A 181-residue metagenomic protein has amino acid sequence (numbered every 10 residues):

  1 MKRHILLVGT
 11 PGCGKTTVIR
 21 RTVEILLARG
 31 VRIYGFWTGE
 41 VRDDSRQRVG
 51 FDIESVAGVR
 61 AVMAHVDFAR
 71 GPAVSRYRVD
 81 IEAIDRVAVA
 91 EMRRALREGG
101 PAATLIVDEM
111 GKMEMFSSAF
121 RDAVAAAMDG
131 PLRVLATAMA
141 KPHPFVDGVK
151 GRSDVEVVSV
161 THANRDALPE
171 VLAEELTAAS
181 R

Functional and structural regions predicted by a protein language model:
H4: Walker A (P-loop) ATP-phosphate-binding motif of ABC ATPase nucleotide-binding domains
L7: Hydrophobic anchor at the beta1->P-loop junction of P-loop NTPases
P11: The conserved Walker
K15: Conserved lysine of the Walker
V18, T22: Hydrophobic positions on the alpha1 helix immediately C-terminal to the Walker A/P-loop
E24-S75: N-terminal phosphate/diphosphate-binding loop that engages ATP/GTP or pyrophosphate donors across diverse enzyme folds
E54-A103: Helix-adjacent hinge/juxtasegments
E91-R97, M110-R181: Replace "adjacent to P-loop NTPase cores in ATP/GTP-dependent enzymes" with "adjacent to NTP-binding cores
